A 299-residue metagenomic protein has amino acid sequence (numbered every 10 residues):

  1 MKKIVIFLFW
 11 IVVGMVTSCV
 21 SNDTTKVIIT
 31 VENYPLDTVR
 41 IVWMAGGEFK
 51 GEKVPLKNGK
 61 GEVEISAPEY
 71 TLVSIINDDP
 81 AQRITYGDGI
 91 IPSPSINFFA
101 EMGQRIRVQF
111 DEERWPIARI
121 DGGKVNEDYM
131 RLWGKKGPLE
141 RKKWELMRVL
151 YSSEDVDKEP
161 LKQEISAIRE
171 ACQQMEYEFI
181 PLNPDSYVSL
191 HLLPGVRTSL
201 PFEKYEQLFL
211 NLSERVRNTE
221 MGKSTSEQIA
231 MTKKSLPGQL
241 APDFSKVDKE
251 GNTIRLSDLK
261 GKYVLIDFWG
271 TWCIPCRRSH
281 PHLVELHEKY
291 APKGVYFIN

Functional and structural regions predicted by a protein language model:
M1-T30: Bacterial Sec-dependent N-terminal signal peptides
C19-A167, A171: A non-transmembrane, solvent-exposed segment enriched in polar/low-complexity residues
I91-S93, A167-P237: N-terminal targeting signals for export/organelle localization
D185-S186, K260-K262, P292: Active-site acidic short loop of glycosyltransferases
S224-L256: N-terminal "domain-start" segment that seeds a small globular fold
F244, I254, L259, F268-W269 (+1 more regions): Conserved hydrophobic/aromatic "anchor" residues that stabilize well-ordered secondary structure elements
K260-E285: Conserved redox-active cysteine motifs that mediate thiol-disulfide chemistry, especially di-cysteine Cys-X(1-2)-Cys
R277-N299: Structural microenvironment flanking redox-active thiols in thiol-disulfide oxidoreductases
